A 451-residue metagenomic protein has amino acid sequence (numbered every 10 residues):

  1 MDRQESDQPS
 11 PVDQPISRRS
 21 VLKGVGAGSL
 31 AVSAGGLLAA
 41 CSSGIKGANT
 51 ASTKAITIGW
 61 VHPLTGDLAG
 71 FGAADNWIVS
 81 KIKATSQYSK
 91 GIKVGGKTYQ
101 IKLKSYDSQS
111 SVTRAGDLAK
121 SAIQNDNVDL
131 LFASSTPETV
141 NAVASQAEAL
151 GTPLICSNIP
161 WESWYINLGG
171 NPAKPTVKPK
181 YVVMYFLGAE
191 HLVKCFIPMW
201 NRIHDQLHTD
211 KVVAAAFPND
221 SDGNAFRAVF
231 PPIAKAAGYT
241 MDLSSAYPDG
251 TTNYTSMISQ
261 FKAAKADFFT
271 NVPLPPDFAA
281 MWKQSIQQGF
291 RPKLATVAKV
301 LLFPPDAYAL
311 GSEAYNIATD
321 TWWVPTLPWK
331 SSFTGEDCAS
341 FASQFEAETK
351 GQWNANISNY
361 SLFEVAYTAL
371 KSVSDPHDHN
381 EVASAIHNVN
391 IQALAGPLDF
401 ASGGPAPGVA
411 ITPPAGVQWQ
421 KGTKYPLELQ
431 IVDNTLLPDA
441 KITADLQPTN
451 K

Functional and structural regions predicted by a protein language model:
M1-S17, G28-G36: N-terminal secretory signal peptides
A39-A40: C-terminal motif of bacterial Sec signal peptides marking the signal peptidase cleavage site
I45-A51, G70-W77, I92-P172, Y185 (+2 more regions): Beta-alpha junction/loop-to-helix N-cap segments that form part of ligand/metal-binding clefts
G59-I82, Y106-V112, S135-T136, A216-A225 (+3 more regions): Extracytoplasmic "Venus flytrap"
G70-V94, A228-I233: Short, polar/charged alpha-helical segment
V128-D242, K293-T319: Extracytoplasmic ligand/sensor domains, especially the bilobed periplasmic-binding protein
W161, S285-Y360, D433, L437-D439 (+1 more regions): Extracellular/periplasmic periplasmic-binding protein-like sensory domains
V389-K451: Solvent-exposed, acidic/polar segments of extracytosolic/periplasmic ligand-binding ectodomains
